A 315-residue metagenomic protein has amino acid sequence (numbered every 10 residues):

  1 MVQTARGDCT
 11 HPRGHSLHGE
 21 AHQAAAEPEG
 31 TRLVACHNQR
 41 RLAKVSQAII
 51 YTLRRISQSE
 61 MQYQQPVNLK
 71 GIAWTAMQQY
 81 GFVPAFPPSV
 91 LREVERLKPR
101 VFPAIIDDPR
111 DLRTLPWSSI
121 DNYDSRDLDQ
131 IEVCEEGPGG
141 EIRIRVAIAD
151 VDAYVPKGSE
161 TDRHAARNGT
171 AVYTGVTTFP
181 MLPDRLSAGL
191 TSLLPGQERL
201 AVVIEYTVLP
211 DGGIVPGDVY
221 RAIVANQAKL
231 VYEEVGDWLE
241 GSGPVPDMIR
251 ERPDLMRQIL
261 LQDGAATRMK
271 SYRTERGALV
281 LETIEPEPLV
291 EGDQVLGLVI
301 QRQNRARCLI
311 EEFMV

Functional and structural regions predicted by a protein language model:
V2, A35, V45-A48: Intrinsically disordered, low-complexity segments enriched in serine/proline and basic residues
D8-H11, H15, H22, H37-N38 (+1 more regions): Intrinsic-disorder-associated, low-complexity terminal segments enriched in Asp/Asn/His/Tyr and depleted of Lys/Arg
G19, P28, V34-Q39: Short, intrinsically disordered low-complexity segments enriched in Ser/Thr with adjacent Pro
E29, R40, K44-V45, Y51: Compositionally biased, low-complexity intrinsically disordered regions
L53-V315: Electropositive polyanion-binding surfaces
